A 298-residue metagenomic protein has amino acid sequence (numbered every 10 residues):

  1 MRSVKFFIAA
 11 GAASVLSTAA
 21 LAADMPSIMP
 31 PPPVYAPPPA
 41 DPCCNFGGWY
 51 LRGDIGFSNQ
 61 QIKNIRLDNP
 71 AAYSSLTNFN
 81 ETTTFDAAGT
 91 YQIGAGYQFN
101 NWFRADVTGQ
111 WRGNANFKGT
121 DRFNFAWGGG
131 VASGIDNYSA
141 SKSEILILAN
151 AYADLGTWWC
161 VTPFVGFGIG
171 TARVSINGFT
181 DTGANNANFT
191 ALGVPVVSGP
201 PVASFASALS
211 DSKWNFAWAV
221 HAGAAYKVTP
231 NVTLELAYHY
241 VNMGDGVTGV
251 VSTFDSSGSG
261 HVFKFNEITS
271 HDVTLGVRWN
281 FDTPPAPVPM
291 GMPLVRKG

Functional and structural regions predicted by a protein language model:
R2-G298: Gram-negative outer-membrane beta-barrel domains
